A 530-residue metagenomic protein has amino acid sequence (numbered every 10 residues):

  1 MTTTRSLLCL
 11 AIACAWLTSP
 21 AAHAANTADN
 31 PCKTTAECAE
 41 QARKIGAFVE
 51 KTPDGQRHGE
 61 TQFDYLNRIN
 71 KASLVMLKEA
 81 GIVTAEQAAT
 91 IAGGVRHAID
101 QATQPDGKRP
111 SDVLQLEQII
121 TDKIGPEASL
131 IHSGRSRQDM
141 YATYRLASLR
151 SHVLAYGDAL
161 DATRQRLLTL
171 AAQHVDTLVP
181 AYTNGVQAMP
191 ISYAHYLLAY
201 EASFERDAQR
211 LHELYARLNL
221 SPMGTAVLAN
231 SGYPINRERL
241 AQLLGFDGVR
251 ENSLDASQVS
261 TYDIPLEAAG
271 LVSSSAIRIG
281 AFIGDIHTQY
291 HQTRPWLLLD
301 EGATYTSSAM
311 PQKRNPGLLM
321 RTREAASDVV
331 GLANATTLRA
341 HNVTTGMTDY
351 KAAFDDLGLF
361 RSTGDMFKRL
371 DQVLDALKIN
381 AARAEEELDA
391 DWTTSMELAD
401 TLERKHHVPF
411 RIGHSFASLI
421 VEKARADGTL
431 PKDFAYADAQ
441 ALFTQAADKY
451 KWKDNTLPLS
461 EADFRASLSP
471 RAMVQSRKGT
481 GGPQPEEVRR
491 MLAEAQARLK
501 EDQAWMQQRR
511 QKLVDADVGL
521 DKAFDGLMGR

Functional and structural regions predicted by a protein language model:
M1-A22: Gram-negative bacterial Sec-dependent N-terminal signal peptides
A25-I69, P126-E127, S308-R530: Glycine-rich cofactor/substrate-binding loops
A25-N230, I235-R237, A241, Y305-T306 (+3 more regions): A helix-coil-helix interface module used to build multimeric assemblies and to scaffold catalytic/cofactor sites
S73, L77, G94-Q101, I119 (+16 more regions): Generic, well-ordered alpha-helical scaffold segments in large soluble proteins
S73-V83, H195, L266-S274, E397-H407: Short, well-ordered beta-strand elements within core beta-sheets of diverse protein domains
I82-V83, P295, V408, L430: Conserved hydrophobic residue
L146-R150, G157-D158, A172, V186-N342 (+2 more regions): Charged, flexible cofactor/metal-binding loops and thiol motifs
L168, A172-V175, A216-N219, H287 (+4 more regions): Alpha-helical coiled-coil oligomerization motifs
